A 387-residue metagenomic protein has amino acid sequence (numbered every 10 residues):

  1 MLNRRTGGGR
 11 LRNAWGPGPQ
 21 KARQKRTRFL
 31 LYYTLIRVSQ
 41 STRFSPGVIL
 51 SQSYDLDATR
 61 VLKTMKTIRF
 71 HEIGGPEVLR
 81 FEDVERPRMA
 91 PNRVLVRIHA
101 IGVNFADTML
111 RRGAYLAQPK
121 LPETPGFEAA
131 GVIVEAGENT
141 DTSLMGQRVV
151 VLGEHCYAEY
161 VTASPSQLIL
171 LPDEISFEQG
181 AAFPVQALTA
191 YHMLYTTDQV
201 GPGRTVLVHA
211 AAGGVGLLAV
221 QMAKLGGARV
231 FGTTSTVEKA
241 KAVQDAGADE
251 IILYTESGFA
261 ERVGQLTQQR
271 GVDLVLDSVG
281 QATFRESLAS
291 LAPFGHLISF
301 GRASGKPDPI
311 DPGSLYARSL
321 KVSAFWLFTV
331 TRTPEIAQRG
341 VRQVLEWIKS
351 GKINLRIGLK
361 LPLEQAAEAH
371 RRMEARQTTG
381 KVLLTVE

Functional and structural regions predicted by a protein language model:
T59-L62, P334-E387: C-terminal hydrophobic helical "lid"/dimerization subdomain of Rossmann-like NAD(P)H-dependent oxidoreductases
G75-V78, D83-A130: N-terminal glycine-rich beta->alpha transition that marks the start or flank of a dinucleotide-binding site
N92, G153-P165: A structural motif shared across PLP-dependent enzymes of the aminotransferase-like
A130-G153: A glycine-/small-residue-rich N-terminal strand-loop-strand element that serves as the cofactor-binding glycine loop
L144, A181-F183, A187-E256: Mid-domain Rossmann-like dinucleotide-binding core that forms the NAD(H)/NADP(H) cofactor-binding site
T234, A282-I353, T385-E387: Glycine-rich phosphate-binding loop and adjacent beta-alpha segment of Rossmann(oid) nucleotide-cofactor-binding
F259-Q269: Short amphipathic alpha-helix with an adjacent loop that forms part of the alpha/beta core around
